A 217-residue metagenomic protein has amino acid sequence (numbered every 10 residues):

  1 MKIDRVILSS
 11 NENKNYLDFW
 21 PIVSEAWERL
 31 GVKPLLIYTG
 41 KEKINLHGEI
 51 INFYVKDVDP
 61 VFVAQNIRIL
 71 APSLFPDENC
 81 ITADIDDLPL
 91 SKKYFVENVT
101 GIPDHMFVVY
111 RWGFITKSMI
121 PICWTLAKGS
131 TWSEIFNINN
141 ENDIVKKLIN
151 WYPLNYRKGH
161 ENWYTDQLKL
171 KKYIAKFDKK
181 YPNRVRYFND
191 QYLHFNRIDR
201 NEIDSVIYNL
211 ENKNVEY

Functional and structural regions predicted by a protein language model:
M1-D57: N-terminal anchoring/stem segment of glycosyltransferases
D18-P21, E25, L70, Y164-K172: A structural signal for well-ordered alpha-helical segments within the folded catalytic domains of diverse enzymes
P34-L35, C80, K180-Y181: Hydrophobic anchor at the start of a short beta-strand that flanks the dinucleotide cofactor-binding loop
F62-I69, D86, W163-L168: Conserved glycosyltransferase catalytic-site signature
N66-Y110: GT-A fold catalytic core of metal-dependent nucleotide-sugar glycosyltransferases, centered on the diacidic
E78, I122-N137: Conserved nucleotide-sugar donor-binding and metal-coordinating catalytic region shared by glycosyltransferases
I102-G129: Short beta-strand-to-loop element that shapes/binds the nucleotide-sugar donor at the catalytic cleft/hinge
S130-Y217: Catalytic core and acceptor-binding pocket of nucleotide-sugar-dependent glycosyltransferases
